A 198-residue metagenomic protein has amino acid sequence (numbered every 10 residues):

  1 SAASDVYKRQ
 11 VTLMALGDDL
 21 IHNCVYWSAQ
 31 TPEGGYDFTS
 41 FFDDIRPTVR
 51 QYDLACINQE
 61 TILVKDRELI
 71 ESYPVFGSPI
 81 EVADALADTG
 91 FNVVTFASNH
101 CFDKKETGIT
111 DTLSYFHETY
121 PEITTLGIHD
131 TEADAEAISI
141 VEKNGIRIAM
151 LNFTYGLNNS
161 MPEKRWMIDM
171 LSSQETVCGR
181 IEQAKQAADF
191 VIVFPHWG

Functional and structural regions predicted by a protein language model:
S1-G198: Acidic, metal/ion-coordinating pockets
